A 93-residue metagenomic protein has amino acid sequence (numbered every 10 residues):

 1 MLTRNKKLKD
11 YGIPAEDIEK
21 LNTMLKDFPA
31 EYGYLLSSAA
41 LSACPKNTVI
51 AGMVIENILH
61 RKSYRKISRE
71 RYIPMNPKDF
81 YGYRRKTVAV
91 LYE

Functional and structural regions predicted by a protein language model:
M1-P45, R65, Y72: N-terminal interaction/assembly modules
L2, V54, P77-K78: Helix-centric, low-specificity signal for extended rod-like, repetitive segments
E31-Y34, I58-H60, F80: Short acidic alpha-helix initiation/capping motifs at coil-to-helix transition points, especially at protein N-termini
C44-S63: Short amphipathic alpha helix immediately N-terminal
I55-L59, Y72, R85: Short amphipathic alpha-helical surface patches that mediate protein-protein
R65, R69-Y83: Short, basic interhelical loop/turn and adjoining N-cap of the next helix at nucleic-acid- or acidic-partner-contacting
R84-Y92: C-terminal flanking helix
